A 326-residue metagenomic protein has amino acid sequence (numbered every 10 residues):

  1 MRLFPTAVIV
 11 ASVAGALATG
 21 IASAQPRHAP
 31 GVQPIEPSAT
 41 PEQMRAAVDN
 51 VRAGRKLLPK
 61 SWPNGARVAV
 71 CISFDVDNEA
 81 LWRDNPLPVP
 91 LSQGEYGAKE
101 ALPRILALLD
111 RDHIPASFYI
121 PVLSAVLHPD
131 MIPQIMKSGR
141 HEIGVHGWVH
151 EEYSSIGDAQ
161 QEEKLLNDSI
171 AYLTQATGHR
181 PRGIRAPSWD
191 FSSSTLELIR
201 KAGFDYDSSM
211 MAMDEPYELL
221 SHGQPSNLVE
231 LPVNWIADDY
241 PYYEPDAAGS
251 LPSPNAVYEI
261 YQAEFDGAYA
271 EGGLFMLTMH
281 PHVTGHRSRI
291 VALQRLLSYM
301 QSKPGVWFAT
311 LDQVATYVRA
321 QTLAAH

Functional and structural regions predicted by a protein language model:
M1-T6: Positively charged n-region of N-terminal signal peptides that target proteins for export
A7-A18: Bacterial N-terminal signal peptides
A22-P26: Boundary at the C-terminal end of the N-terminal hydrophobic targeting segment
H28-P63, A171-Q175, H179-E271: Active-site-adjacent pocket scaffolds in enzyme catalytic domains
P34-R140, Y299: Active-site beta->alpha N-cap acidic-glycine motif
K56, L102-L106, P129-P133, E163-I170 (+3 more regions): Generic structural signal for well-ordered alpha-helices, preferentially at hydrophobic/aromatic core positions
R111, Y206, E218, N255-H326: C-terminal domain-boundary segment and adjacent tail
R111-S192, S226, P232-A248, L274-P281: Metal-dependent polysaccharide deacetylase catalytic core of the NodB/CE4 family, i.e., the active-site-bearing domain
